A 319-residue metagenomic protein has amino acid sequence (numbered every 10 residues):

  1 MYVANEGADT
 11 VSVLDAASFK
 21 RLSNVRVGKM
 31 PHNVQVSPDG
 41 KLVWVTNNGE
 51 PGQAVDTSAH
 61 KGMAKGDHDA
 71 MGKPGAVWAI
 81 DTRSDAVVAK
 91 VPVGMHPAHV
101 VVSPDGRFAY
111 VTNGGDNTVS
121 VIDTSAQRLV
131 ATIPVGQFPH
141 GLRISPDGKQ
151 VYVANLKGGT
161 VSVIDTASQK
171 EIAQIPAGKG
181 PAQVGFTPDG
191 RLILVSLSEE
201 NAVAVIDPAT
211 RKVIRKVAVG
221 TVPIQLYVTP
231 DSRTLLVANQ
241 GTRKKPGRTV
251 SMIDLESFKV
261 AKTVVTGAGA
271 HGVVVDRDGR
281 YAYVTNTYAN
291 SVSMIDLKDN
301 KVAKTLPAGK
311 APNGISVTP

Functional and structural regions predicted by a protein language model:
M1-P319: Predominantly soluble domains enriched in secretory-pathway, periplasmic, or organellar proteins
